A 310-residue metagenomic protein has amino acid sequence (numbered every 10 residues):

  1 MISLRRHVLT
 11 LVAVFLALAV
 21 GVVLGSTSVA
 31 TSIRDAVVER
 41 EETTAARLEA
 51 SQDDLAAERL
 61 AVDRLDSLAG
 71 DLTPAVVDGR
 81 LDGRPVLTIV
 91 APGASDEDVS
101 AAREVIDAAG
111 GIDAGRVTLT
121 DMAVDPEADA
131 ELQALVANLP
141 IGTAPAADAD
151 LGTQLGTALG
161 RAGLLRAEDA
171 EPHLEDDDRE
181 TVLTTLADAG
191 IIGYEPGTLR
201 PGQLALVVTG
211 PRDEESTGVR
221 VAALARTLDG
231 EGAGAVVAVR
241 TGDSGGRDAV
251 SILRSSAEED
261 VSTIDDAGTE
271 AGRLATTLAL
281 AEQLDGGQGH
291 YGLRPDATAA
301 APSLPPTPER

Functional and structural regions predicted by a protein language model:
M1-L9, A17: N-terminal positive-inside, membrane-proximal cytosolic segments immediately preceding the first
A19-A45, Q52: Transmembrane signal-anchor/signal-peptide helices with a preference for the extracytoplasmic
R47, D98, A102, D178 (+1 more regions): Stable alpha-helical elements in mature extracytoplasmic
D63-R84: Coiled-coil termination/hinge junctions
V77-N138: Structured, soluble extracytoplasmic/luminal domains of envelope-associated proteins
D121-R212, R220-A223: A substrate-binding/cap region within the structured catalytic cores of diverse enzymes
G202-R310: Extracytoplasmic/luminal low-complexity segments enriched in Pro/Gly and acidic/polar residues that act as flexible
